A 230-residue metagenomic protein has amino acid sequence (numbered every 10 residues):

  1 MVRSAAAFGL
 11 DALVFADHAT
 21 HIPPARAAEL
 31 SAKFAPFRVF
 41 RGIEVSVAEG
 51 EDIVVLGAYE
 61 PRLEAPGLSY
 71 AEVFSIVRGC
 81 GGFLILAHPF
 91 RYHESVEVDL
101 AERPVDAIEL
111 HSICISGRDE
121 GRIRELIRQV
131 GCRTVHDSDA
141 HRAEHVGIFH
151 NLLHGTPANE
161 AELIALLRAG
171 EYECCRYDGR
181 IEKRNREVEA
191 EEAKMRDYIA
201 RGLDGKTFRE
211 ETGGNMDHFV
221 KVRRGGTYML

Functional and structural regions predicted by a protein language model:
M1-I22, F83-I85: Divalent metal-dependent hydrolysis catalytic cores, especially in the metallo-beta-lactamase
M1-S4, A25-R26, K33-F34, V47-L63 (+2 more regions): Charged catalytic cores and adjacent phosphate/nucleic-acid-binding surfaces used for phosphate/nucleic-acid chemistry
L13, A19-A48: Mid-domain alpha/beta scaffold segments of enzyme catalytic cores
A16, I43, A87, H136-S138: Active-site flanking residues adjacent to catalytic metal/cofactor-binding acidic residues
H18, E51-D52, R78, H88 (+1 more regions): Histidine-centered active-site/metal-ligand motif
A58-L68, E72-F74: C-terminal active-site-proximal or functional interface alpha/beta core segments in diverse enzymes
P66, H88-R91: A general structural motif
V73-I76, E125-L126: Catalytic-core regions built around general acid/base machinery
